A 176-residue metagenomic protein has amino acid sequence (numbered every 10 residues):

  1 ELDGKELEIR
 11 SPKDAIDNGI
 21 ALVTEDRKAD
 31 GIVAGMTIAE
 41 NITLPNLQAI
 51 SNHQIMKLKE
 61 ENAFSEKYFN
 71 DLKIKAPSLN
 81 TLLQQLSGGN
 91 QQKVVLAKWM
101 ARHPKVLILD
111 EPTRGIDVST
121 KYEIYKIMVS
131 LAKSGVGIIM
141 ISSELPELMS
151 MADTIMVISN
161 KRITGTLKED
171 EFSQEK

Functional and structural regions predicted by a protein language model:
E1-K176: Glycine-rich phosphate-binding loops of nucleotide-dependent enzymes
